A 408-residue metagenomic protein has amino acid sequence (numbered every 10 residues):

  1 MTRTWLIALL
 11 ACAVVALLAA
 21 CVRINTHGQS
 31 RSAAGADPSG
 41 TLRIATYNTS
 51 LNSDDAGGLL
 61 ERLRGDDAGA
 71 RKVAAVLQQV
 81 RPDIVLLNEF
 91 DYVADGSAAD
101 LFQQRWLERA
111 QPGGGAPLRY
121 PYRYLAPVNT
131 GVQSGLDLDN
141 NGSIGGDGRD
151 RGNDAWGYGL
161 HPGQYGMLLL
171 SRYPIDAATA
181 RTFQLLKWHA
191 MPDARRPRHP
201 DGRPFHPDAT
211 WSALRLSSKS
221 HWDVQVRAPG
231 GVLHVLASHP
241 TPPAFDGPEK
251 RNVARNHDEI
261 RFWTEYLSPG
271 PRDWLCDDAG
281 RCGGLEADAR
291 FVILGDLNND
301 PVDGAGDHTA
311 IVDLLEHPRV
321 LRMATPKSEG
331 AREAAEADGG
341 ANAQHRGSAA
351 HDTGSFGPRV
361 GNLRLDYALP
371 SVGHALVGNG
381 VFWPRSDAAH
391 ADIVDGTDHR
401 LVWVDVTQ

Functional and structural regions predicted by a protein language model:
M1-T4: Positively charged n-region of N-terminal signal peptides that target proteins for export
L9-A19: Bacterial N-terminal signal peptides
A20-M167, R195-A213, P229-L233, D246-P248 (+5 more regions): N-terminal, active-site-proximal structural segment of metallo-dependent hydrolase catalytic domains
T46, M167-L169, H221-Q225, A237 (+2 more regions): Conserved hydrophobic/aromatic beta-strand scaffold that supports enzyme active sites
T49, E89-F90, Y173, P240 (+1 more regions): Active-site metal-binding loops of divalent metal-dependent hydrolases
Y165, A178-R181, L186-L236, V253-R255: Catalytic-adjacent loop/helix segments of enzymes that bind and process anionic phosphate/sulfate esters
P174-P192, Q225, N252-I260, E265-I293 (+1 more regions): Metal-dependent phosphoester-hydrolase catalytic domains
K219, L233, P242-P243, G247 (+2 more regions): Beta-propeller domains
